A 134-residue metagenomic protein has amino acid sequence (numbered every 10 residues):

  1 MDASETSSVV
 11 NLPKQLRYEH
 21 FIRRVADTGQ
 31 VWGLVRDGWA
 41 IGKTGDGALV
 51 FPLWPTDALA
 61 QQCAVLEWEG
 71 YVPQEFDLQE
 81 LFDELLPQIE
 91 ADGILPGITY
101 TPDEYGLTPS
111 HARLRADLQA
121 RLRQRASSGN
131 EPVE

Functional and structural regions predicted by a protein language model:
M1-E134: Conserved NAD+-utilizing ADP-ribose enzyme module
